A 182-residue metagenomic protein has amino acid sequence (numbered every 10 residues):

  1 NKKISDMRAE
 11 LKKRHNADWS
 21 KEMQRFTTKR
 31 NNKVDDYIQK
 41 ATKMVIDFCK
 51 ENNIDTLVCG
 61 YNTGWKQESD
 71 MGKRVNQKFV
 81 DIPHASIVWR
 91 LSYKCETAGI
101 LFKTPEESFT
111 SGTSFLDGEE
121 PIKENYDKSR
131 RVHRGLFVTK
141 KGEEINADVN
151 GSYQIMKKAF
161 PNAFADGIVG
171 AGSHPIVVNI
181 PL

Functional and structural regions predicted by a protein language model:
N1-A85, A165-L182: Substrate-contacting helices/loops that form the catalytic groove of nucleic-acid and nucleotide-polymer processing
N76-L182: Positively charged, low-complexity nucleic-acid-binding target-recognition regions
